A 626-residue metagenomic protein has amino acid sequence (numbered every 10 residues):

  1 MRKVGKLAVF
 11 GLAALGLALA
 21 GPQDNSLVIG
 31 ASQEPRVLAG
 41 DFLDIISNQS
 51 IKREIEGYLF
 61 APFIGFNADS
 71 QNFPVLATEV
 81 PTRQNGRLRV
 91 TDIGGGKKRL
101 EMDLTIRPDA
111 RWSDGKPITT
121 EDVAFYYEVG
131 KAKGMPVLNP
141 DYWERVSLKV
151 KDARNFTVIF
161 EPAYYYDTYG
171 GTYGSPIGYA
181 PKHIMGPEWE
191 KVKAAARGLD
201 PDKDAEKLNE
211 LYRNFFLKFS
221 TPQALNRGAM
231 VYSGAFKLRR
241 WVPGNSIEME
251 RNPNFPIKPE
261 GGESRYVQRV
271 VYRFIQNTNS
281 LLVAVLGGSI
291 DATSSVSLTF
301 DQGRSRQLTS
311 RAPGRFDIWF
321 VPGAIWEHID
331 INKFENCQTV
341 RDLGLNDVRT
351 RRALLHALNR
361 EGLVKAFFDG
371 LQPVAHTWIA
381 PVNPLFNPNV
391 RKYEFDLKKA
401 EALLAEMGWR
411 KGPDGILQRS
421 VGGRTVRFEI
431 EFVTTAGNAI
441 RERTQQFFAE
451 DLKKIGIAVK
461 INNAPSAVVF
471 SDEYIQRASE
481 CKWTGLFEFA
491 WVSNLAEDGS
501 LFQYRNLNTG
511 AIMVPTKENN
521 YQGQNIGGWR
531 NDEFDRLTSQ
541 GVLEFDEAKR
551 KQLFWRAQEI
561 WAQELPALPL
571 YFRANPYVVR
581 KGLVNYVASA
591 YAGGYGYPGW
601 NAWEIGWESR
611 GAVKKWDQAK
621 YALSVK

Functional and structural regions predicted by a protein language model:
V4-G5, L19-P22, A68, V80 (+13 more regions): Extracytoplasmic/periplasmic ligand-capture domains
A8-G16: Bacterial N-terminal signal peptides
D24-S26: Extreme N-terminal starter segment of soluble prokaryotic enzymes
G30-I93, V231: N-terminal lobe/hinge region of extracytoplasmic solute-binding protein
N85-K97, I184-Q223, M513-Y521: Charged, glycine/proline-rich intrinsically disordered loops and linkers
P140-N214: Surface-exposed binding/hinge segments that line and control ligand-binding clefts or catalytic entry sites
L570: Active-site-proximal polar cores
